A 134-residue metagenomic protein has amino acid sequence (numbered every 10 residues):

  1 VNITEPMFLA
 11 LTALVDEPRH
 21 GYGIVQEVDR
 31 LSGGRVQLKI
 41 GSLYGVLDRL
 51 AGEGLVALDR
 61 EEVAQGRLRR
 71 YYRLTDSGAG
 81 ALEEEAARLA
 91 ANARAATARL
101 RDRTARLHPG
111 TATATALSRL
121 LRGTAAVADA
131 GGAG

Functional and structural regions predicted by a protein language model:
V1-S42: N-terminal helix-turn-helix DNA-binding core of bacterial DNA-binding proteins
T12, Q26, D48, E83 (+1 more regions): A cross-family signal for key residues in well-ordered alpha-helices that form functional helical elements
L43-L50: Basic amphipathic alpha-helical segments that dock to polyanions
G54: Glycine-centered, phosphate/nucleic-acid-interacting loop/turn motifs that mediate DNA/RNA or nucleotide
L58: Short beta-strand "wing" residues that participate in macromolecule-binding interfaces
A64-A86: Basic, amphipathic "hinge/linker" alpha-helix immediately C-terminal to the N-terminal HTH DNA-binding motif
G80-G134: Amphipathic alpha-helical dimerization/coiled-coil segments that flank or bridge DNA-binding/regulatory modules
